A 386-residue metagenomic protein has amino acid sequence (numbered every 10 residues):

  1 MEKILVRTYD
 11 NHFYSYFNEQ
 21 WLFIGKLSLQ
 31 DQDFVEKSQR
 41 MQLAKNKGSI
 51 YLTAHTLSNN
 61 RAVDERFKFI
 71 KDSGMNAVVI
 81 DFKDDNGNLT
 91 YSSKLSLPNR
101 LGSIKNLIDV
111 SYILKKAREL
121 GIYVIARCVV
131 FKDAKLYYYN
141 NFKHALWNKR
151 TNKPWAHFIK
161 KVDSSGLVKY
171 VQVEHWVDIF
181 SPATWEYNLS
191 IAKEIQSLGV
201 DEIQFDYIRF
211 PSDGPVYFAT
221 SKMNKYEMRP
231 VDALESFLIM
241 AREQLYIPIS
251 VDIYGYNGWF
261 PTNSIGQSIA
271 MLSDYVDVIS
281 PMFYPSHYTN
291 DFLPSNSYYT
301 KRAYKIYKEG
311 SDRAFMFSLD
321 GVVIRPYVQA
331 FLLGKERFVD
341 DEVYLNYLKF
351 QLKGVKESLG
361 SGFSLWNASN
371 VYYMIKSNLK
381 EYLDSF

Functional and structural regions predicted by a protein language model:
D10, V276-N290, Y299-K308, R313 (+1 more regions): Substrate-binding cleft of secreted/luminal carbohydrate-active enzymes
R40-Y51, H55-S58, F131-S197, N346-K349: Active-site-adjacent "subsite" loops/lids of carbohydrate-active enzymes
G48-L57, K94-L107, V171-E186, M223-D232 (+2 more regions): The substrate-binding groove and active-site-proximal loops of carbohydrate-active enzymes, especially glycoside
T56-S73, N99-L120, R229-S236, E309: Aromatic- and glycine-enriched glycan-recognition loops and surfaces that form the carbohydrate-binding subsites
A62-N88, S197-E202, Y275-S280, V355-F363: Catalytic domains of carbohydrate-active enzymes, especially glycoside hydrolases
S73-L107, F218, L379: Aromatic-lined carbohydrate-binding/catalytic grooves of carbohydrate-active enzymes
D85-G87, A134, N140-F142, L198 (+1 more regions): Active-site-proximal loop/short-helix segments that contain or immediately flank catalytic acid/base residue(s)
Y123-D133, Q204-P211, R229-I265, G321-L333: Aromatic-lined carbohydrate-recognition surfaces of secreted/lumenal glycan-active proteins
